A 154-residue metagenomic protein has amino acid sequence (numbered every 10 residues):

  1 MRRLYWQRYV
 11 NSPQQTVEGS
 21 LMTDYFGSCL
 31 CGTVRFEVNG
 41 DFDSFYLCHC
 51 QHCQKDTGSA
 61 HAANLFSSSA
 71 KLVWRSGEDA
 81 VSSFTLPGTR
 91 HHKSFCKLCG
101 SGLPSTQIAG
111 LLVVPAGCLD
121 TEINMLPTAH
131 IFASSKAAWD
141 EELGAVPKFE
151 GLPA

Functional and structural regions predicted by a protein language model:
R2-A154: A short Gly-Trp-Pro
